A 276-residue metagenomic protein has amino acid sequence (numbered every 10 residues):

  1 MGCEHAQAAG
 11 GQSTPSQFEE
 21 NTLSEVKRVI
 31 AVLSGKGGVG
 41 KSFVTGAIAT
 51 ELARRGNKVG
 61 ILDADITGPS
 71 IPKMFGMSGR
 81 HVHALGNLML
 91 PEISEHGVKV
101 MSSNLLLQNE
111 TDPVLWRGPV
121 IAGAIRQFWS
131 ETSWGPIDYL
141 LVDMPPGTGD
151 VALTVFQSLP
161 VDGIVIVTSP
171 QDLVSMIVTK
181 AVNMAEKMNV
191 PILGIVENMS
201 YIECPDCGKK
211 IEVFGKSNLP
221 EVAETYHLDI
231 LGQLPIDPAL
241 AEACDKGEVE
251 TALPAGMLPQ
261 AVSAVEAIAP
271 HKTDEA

Functional and structural regions predicted by a protein language model:
M1-Q17, V182-A276: C-terminal lobe/tail of nucleotide-utilizing enzymes
N21-K27: Phosphate-binding P-loop
V26, G37, D63, I71 (+7 more regions): Residue-level signature of catalytic and energy-coupling elements of molecular machines, predominantly ATP/GTP-dependent
V29-D65, V182: Walker A/P-loop phosphate-binding motif and the immediately C-terminal alpha-helix
K58-G60, A64-E110, A122: Phosphate-binding loop that captures ATP/GTP phosphates
M101, I125, M144, Q157 (+2 more regions): Glycine-rich phosphate-binding loops of nucleotide-dependent enzymes
L107-V155: Phosphate-binding/switch loop-helix module in NTP-utilizing enzymes
G135-Y139, T148, P160-A181: Conserved Switch II/interswitch segment of TRAFAC-class P-loop GTPases
